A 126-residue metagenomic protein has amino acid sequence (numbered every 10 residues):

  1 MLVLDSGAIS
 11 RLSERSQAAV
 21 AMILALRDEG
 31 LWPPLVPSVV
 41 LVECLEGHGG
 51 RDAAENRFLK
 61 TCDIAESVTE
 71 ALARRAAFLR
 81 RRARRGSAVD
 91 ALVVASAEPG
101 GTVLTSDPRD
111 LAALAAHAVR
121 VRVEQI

Functional and structural regions predicted by a protein language model:
M1-V36, L45-D63, A118, E124-I126: Short, well-structured N-terminal submotif of metal-dependent ribonuclease cores
A8-I9, V40, L72, L92-V93 (+1 more regions): Alpha-helix capping/helix-boundary segments
R11-E14, V42-E43, R80-R84: Short, flexible loop segments at the rims of nucleotide/cofactor-binding pockets, characterized by
V36, S67, A88, T105-S106: Short beta-strand scaffold positions
E43-C44, R75, A113-L114: Phosphate- and divalent-cation-binding pockets in alpha/beta enzyme and binding domains that engage nucleotide-derived
C44, S87-T102: Acidic, metal-associated active-site segment
T61-R82, P108: Acidic catalytic patch
E98-I126: Acidic, PIN/NYN-like endoribonuclease modules and their adjacent C-terminal/linker elements
